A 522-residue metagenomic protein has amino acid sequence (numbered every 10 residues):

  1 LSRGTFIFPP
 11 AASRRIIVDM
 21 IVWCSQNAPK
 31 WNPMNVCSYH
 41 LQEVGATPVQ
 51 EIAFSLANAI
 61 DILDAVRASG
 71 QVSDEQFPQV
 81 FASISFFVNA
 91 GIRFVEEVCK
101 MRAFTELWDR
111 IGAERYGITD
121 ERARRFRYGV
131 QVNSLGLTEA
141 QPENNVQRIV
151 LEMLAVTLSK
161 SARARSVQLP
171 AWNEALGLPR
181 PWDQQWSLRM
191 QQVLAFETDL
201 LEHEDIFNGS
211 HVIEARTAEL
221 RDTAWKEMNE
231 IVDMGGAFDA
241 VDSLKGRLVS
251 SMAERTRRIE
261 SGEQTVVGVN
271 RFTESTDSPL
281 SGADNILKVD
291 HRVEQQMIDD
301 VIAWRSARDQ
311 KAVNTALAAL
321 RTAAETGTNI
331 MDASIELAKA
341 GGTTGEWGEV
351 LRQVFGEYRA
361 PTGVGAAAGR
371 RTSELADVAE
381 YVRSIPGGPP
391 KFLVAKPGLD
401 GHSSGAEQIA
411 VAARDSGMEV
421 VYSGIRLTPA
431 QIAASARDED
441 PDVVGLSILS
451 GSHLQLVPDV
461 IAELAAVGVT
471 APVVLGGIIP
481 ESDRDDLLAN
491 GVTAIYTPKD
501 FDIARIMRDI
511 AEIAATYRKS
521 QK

Functional and structural regions predicted by a protein language model:
L1-E97, R115-I118, R122-G129, R165-P170 (+8 more regions): Catalytic alpha/beta active-site cores
S2-I7, L41-G45, V88-R93, V130-E143 (+9 more regions): Short beta-alpha connecting loops at secondary-structure transitions that line or flank enzyme active sites
I17-G70, Q147-M228, M234: Mobile "lid/hinge" segments at catalytic clefts and subdomain interfaces of large enzymes
L56-A59, F87-P179, D183-S187: Glycine-rich anion/phosphate-binding loop at the beta-strand->alpha-helix junction
P78-V80, T322-T328, V378-P389, A433-D440: Glycine-rich phosphate/diphosphate-binding loops that line cofactor/substrate pockets in enzymes
R180-P181, Q192, F196-E374, P429 (+2 more regions): Flexible, glycine-rich loop/tail regions that form catalytic "lids" or insertion modules at the edges of active sites
A406-A511, A515: Cofactor-cradling patches in redox/metallo enzymes
